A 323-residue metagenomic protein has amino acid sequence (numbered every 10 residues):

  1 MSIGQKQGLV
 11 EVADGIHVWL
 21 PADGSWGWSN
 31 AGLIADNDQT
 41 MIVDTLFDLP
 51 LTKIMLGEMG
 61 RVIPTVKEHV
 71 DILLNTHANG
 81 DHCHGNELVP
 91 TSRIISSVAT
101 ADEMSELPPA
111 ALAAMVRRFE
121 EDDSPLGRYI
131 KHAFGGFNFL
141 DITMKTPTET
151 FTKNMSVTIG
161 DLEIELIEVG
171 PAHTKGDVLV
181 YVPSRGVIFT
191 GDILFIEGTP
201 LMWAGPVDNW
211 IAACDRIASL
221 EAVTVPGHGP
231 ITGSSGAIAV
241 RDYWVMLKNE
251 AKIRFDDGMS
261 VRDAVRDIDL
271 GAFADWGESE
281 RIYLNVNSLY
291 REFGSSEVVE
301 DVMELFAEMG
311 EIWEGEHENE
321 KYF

Functional and structural regions predicted by a protein language model:
V10-R61, V178-G191: Conserved beta-strand hairpin/beta-sheet module of binuclear metal-dependent hydrolase folds, prominently
E11, P109-E168, S184, C214: Metallo-beta-lactamase
G15, I34, D44, M59 (+10 more regions): Divalent metal-coordination and catalytic microenvironments
D38-T40, P50-S96, L220: Active-site metal-binding motif and surrounding structural segment of the metallo-beta-lactamase
V43-T45, H69-H77, I95-S97, V169 (+2 more regions): Active-site neighborhood of phospho(di)ester-bond hydrolases with catalytic His/Asp-centered motifs
K153-I217: Ligand/cofactor pocket segment of small-molecule handling proteins
Y181, V187, N209-G271: Divalent-metal (often Zn2+) His-rich catalytic cores of metallo-beta-lactamase-fold enzymes
D257-F323: C-terminal regulatory/interaction regions
